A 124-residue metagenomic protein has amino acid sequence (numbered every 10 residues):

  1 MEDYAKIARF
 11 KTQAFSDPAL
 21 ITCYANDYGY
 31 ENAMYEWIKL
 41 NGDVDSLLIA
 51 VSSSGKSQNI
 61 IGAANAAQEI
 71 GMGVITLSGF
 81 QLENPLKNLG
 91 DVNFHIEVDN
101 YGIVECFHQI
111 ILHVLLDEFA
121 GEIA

Functional and structural regions predicted by a protein language model:
M1-G42: Glycine-rich, small/polar surface segments that engage phosphate groups of diverse ligands
A5, A64-Q68: Surface-exposed amphipathic alpha-helices with a cationic face
S16, S52, S78, F94-G102: Short beta->alpha connector loops at strand-helix junctions that form conserved, small/polar/Pro-enriched
V44-G55: A short, small-residue-rich loop immediately preceding and capping a beta-strand
K56-A63: Short glycine/serine/threonine-rich phosphate/pyrophosphate-binding segments that cradle anionic phosphate groups
L77-G90: Short, glycine/polar-rich helix-capping loops at beta-to-alpha or helix-loop-helix junctions that flank or form
G102-A124: A charged, well-structured terminal subsegment
